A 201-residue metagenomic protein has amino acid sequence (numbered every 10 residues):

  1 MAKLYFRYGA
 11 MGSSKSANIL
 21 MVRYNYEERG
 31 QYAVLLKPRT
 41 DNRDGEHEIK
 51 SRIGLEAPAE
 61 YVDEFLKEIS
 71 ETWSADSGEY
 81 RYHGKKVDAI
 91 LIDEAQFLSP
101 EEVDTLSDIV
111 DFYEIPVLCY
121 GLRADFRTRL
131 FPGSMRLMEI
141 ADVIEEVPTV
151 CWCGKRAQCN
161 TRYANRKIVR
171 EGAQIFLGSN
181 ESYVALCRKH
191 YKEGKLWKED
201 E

Functional and structural regions predicted by a protein language model:
M1-E79, D125-R136, E146-T149, I168-E171 (+1 more regions): Conserved P-loop
F6, A89-L91, L118: Structural motif
Y80-K86: Glycine-rich phosphate-binding loop signature in dinucleotide/nucleotide-binding domains
D93-A95: Walker B catalytic acidic pair
P100-E101: Conserved D-loop-proximal element of ABC-family nucleotide-binding domains
V110-G133: Sensor-1/coupling segment of RecA-like P-loop NTPase cores
A141: Short basic (Lys/Arg) and small-residue
P148-V169: Conserved AAA+ ATPase core "coupling" helix
